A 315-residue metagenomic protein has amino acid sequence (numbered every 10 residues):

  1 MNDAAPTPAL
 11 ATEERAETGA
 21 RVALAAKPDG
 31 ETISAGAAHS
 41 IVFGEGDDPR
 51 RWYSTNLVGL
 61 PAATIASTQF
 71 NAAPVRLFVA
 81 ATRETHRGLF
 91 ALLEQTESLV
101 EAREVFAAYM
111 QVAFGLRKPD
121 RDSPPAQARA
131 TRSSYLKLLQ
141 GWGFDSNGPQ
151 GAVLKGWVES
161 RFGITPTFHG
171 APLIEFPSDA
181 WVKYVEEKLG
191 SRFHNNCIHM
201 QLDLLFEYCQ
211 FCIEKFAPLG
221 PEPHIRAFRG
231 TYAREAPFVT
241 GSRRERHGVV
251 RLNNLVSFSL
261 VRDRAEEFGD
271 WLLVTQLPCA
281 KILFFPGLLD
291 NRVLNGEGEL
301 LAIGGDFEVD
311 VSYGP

Functional and structural regions predicted by a protein language model:
M1-A130: Intrinsically disordered, low-complexity, charge-biased terminal/linker regions in eukaryotic proteins
N2, N56, N71, N147 (+4 more regions): Detector for Asparagine
A5-T7, L60, G220-E222, L277 (+1 more regions): Intrinsic-disorder/low-complexity coil detector
E14, P28, T64, Q140-G143 (+2 more regions): Generic low-complexity, intrinsically disordered sequence content enriched in small uncharged/hydrophobic residues
A20, E31, A37, E45-D47 (+7 more regions): Intrinsically disordered, low-complexity regions
S40, S54, Q95, L99-V256: ADP-ribose/NAD+-binding catalytic cleft of ART/PARP-like enzymes
E245-P315: ADP-ribosyltransferase catalytic core
